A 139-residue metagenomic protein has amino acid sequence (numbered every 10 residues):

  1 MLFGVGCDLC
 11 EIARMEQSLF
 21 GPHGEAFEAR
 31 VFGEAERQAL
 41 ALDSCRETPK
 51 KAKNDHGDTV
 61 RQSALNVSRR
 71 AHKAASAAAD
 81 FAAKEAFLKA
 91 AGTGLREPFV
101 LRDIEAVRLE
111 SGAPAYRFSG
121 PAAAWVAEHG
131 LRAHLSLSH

Functional and structural regions predicted by a protein language model:
M1-C45, P49-K50, A64-H139: Core catalytic alpha/beta fold that binds nucleotide/phospho-ligands
N54-D58, N66: Intrinsic-disorder-associated, low-complexity terminal segments enriched in Asp/Asn/His/Tyr and depleted of Lys/Arg
